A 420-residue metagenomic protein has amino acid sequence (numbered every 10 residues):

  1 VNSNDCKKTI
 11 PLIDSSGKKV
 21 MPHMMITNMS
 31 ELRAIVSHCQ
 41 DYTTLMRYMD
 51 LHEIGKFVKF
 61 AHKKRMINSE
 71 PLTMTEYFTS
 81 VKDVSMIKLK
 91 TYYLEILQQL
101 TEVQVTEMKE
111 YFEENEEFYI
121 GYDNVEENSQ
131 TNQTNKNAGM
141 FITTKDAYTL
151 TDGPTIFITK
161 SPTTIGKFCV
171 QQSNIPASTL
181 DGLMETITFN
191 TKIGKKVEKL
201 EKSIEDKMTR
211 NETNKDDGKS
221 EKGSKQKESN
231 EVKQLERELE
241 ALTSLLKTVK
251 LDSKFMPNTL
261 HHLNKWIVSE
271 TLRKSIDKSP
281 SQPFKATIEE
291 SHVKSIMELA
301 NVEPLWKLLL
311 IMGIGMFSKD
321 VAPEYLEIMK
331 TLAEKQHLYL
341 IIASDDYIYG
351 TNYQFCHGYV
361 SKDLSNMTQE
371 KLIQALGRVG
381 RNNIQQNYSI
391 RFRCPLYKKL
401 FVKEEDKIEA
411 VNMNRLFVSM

Functional and structural regions predicted by a protein language model:
V1-K7, F157: Conserved helicase ATPase motor motifs in RecA-like P-loop NTPase domains
D5-K8, A322-E324, K398-K399: A short acidic, often aromatic-flanked loop/helix-cap motif at beta-alpha or helix-coil junctions that lines enzyme
D14-A343, F355, L364-Y388, F392-L396 (+1 more regions): Conserved C-terminal RecA-like helicase domain
D346-Y347: The feature captures the ABC ATPase H-loop/switch
F401-M420: Long, hydrophobic alpha-helical segments
